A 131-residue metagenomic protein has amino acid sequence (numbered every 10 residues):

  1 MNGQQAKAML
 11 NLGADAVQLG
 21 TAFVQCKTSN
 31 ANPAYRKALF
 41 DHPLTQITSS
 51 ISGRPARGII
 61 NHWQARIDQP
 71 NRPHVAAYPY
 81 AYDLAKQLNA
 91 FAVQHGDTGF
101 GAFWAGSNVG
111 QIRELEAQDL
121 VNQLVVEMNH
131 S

Functional and structural regions predicted by a protein language model:
M1-S131: Conserved active-site-proximal phosphate/metal-binding subdomains
